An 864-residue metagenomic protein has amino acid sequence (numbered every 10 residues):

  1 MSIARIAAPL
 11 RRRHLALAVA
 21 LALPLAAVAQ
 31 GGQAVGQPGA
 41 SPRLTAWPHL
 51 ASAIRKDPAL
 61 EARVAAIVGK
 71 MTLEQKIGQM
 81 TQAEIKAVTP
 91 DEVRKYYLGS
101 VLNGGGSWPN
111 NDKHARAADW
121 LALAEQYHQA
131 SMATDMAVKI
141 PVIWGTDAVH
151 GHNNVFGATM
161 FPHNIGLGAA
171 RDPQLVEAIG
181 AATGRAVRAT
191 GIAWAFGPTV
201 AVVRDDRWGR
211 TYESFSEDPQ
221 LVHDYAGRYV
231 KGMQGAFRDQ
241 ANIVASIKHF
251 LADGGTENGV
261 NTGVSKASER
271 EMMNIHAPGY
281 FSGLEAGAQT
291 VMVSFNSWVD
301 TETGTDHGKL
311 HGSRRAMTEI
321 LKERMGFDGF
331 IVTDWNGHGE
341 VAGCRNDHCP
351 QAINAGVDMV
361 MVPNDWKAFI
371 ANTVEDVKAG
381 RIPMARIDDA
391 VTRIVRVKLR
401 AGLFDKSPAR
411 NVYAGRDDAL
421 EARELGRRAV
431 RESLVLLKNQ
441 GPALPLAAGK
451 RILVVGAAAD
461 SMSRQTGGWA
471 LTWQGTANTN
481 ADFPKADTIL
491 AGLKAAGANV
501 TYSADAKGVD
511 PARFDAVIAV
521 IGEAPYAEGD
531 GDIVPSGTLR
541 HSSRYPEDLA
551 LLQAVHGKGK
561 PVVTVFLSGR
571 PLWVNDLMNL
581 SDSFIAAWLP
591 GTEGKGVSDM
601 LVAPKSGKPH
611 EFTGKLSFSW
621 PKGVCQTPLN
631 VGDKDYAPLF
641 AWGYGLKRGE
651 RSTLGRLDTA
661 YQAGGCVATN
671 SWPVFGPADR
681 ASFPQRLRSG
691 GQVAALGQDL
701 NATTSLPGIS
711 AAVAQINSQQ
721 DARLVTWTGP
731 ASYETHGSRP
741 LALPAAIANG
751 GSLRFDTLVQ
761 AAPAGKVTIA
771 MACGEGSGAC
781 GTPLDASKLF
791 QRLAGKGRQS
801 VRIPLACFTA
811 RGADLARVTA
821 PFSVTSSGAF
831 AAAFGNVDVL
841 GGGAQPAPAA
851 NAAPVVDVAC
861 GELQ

Functional and structural regions predicted by a protein language model:
I3-A16: Bacterial N-terminal signal peptides that target proteins for export
A16-A26: Bacterial N-terminal signal peptides
Q30-R55, A189, G308, W335 (+7 more regions): C-terminal non-catalytic regions of proteins with extracellular/luminal or membrane-system context
G32-L251, N274-M292, H307-W366, V374-F404 (+1 more regions): N-terminal beta-rich core of secreted/periplasmic extracellular enzymes
T159-H163, D205-R210, G254-V264, T301 (+3 more regions): Gly-rich Lys/Arg/Thr-decorated short loops/hinges at beta-loop-alpha junctions or inter-strand turns that position
F250, T256-I275, H541-S542: Binuclear metal-dependent hydrolase catalytic cores centered on His/Asp/Glu-rich metal-binding motifs
L753-F755, V767-M771, S800-G841: Extracellular beta-strand ligand-recognition surfaces/modules
L789-Q799: Short proline/glycine- and polar residue-rich coil/turn motifs
